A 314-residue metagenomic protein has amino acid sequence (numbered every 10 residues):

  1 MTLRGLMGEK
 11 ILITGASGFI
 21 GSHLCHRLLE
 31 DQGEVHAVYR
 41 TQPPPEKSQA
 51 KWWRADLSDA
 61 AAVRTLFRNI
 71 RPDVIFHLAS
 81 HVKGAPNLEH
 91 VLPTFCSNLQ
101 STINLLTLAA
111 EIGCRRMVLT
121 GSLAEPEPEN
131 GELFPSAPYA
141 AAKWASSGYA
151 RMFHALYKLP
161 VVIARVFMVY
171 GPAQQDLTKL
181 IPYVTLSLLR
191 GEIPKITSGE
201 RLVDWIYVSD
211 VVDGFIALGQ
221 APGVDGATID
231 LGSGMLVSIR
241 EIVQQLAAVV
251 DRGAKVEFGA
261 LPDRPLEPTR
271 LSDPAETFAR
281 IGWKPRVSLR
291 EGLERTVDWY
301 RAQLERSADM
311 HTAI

Functional and structural regions predicted by a protein language model:
I11-E30: N-terminal Rossmann NAD(P)H-binding glycine-rich loop of SDR-like oxidoreductase domains
L57-S97: NAD(P)H-binding glycine-rich loop region in Rossmannoid oxidoreductase-like domains and their noncatalytic homologs
H77, Q100-P138: Conserved Rossmann-fold NAD(P)-dependent oxidoreductase catalytic core, especially the SDR/UDP-sugar
M117, S122, Y149-P172: Conserved beta-loop-beta element that borders a ligand/cofactor-binding pocket
W144, Y170-P182, E192, V208-S209 (+3 more regions): Glycine/proline-rich active-site loop of Rossmann-fold NAD(P)-dependent oxidoreductases
I163, Q174-L186, I196-A217, A227 (+2 more regions): Substrate-positioning beta->alpha
V208, T228, R240-E241, P262-R295: Conserved C-terminal active-site "lid" loop/helix of NAD(P)H-dependent oxidoreductases that clamps the redox cofactor
G226-I229, V237-V243, D251-T269, H311-I314: C-terminal "lid/loop" region of Rossmann-like NAD(P)-dependent oxidoreductases
